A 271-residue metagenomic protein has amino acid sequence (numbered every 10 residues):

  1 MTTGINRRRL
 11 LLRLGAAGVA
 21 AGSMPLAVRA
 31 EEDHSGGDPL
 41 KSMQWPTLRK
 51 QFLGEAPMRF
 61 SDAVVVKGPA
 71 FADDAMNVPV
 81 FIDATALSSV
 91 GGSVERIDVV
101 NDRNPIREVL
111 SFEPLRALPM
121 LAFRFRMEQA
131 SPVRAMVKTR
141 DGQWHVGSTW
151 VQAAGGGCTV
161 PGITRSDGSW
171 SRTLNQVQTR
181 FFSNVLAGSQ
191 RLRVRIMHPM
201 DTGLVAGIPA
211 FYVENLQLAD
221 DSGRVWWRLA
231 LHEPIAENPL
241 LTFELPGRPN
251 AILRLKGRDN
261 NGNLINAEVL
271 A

Functional and structural regions predicted by a protein language model:
M1-G18: N-terminal secretory signal peptides and thylakoid transit peptides that target proteins across membranes
T3-G4, M24-F60: C-terminal segment of N-terminal export signals and the immediately downstream linker at the start of the mature
S35-D38, G155-Q178: Low-complexity, Pro/Ser/Thr- and charge-rich linker/hinge segments at domain boundaries
F52-D73, S169-V185: N-terminal edge beta-strand
A70-D83, L186-P199: Contiguous beta-strand segments within globular domains
A84-S88, I196-G207: Short amphipathic, basic-aromatic surface patches that mediate peripheral association with negatively charged
R140-V146, R258-N266: Short acidic/polar inter-strand loop motif in beta-rich domains
W150-G156, L270-A271: Short beta-strand edge segments in extracellular beta-sheet folds
